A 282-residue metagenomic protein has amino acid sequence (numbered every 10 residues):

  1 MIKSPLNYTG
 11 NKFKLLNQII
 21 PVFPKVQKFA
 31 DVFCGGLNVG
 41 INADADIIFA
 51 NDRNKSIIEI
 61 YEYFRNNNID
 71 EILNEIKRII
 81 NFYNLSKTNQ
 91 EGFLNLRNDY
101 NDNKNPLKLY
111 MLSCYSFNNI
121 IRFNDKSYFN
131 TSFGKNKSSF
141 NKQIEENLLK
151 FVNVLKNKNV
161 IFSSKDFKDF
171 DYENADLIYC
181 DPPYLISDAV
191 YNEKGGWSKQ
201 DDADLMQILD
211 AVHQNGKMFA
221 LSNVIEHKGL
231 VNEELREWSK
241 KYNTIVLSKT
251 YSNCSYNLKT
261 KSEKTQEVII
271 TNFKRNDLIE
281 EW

Functional and structural regions predicted by a protein language model:
M1-P24: Class I SAM-dependent methyltransferase Rossmann-like catalytic core, especially the SAM/SAH-binding loop
I19, F29-A43, A50-K55, Y110-F117 (+4 more regions): Conserved proline-anchored active-site loop of SAM-dependent methyltransferases that bridges a beta-strand
D46-I48, N66-N67, V190, K194-S198 (+1 more regions): Glycine-rich, phosphate-binding/catalytic loops in enzymes
D46-N157, I161, K274-N276: Class I S-adenosyl-L-methionine-dependent methyltransferase module
F129-N136, Y184-D204: Mobile active-site "lid"/loop adjacent to the S-adenosyl-L-methionine
N159-V160, D176, Y242: Short, conserved active-site loop motifs that form the nucleotide-linked donor/cofactor pocket
F162-K165, S248: Short loop/edge segments at beta-strand edges and connector loops that shape dinucleotide/nucleotide cofactor-binding
K199-W282: Long, positively charged, glycine-interspersed low-complexity recognition regions
